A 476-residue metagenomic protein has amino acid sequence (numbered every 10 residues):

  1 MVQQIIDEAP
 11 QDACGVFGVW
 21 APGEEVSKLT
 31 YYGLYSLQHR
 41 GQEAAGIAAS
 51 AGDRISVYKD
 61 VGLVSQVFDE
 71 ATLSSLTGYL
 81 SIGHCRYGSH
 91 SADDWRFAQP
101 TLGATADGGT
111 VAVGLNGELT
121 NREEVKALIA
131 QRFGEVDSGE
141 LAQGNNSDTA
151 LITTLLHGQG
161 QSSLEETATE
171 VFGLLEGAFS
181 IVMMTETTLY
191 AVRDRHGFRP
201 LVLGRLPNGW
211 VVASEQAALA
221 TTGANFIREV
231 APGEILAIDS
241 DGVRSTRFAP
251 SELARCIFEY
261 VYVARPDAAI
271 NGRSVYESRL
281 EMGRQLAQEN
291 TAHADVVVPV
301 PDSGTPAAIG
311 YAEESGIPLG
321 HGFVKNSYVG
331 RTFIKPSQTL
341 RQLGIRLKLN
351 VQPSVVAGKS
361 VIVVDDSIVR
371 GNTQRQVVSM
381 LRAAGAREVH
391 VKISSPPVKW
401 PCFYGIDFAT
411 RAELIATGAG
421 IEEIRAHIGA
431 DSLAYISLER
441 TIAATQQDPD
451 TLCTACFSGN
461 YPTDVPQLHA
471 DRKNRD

Functional and structural regions predicted by a protein language model:
M1-A231, A237-A294, V300, E388: Conserved short alpha-helical segments that host acidic/polar catalytic motifs at enzyme active sites
V26, S89-H90, N121, F198-R199 (+7 more regions): Flexible loop/turn segments at secondary-structure boundaries
F68, A142-T153, L319-G330, R425-T445: A conserved beta-strand->alpha-helix junction
G114, M184, V192-R193, G204 (+11 more regions): Generic beta-strand/beta-sheet core signal
E135-D137, Q161-S162, T291-D295, E313-G320 (+2 more regions): Secondary-structure transition/capping motifs at alpha-helix termini and the adjoining loop/turn into the next element
E170, A218, N225, G233 (+6 more regions): Phosphate/diphosphate-binding loops
F172, T187-T188, G223-E229, S379-D476: PRPP-dependent phosphoribosyltransferase catalytic core
G316-V361, N372, K399-A409: Short, glycine/charge-rich flexible loops or terminal/linker lids adjacent to PRPP-binding catalytic cores
